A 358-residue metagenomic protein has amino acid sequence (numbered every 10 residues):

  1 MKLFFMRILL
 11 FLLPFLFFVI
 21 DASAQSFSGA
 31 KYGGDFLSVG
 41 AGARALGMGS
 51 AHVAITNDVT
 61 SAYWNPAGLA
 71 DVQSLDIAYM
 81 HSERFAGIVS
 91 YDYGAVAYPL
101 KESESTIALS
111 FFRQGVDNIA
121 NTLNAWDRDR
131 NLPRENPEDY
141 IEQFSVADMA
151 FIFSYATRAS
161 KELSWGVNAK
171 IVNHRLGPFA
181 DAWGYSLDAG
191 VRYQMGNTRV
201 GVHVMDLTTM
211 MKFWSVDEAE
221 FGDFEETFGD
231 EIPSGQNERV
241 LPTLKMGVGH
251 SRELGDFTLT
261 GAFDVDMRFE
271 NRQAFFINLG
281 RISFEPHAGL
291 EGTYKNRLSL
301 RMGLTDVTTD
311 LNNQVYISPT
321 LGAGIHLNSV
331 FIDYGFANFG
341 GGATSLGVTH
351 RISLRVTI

Functional and structural regions predicted by a protein language model:
M1-L10: Bacterial N-terminal signal peptides that target proteins for export
L9-V19: Bacterial N-terminal signal peptides
I20-A24: Bacterial Sec-dependent signal peptides at the C-terminal "C-region" and cleavage site
Q25-I358: Subset of outer-membrane beta-barrel
